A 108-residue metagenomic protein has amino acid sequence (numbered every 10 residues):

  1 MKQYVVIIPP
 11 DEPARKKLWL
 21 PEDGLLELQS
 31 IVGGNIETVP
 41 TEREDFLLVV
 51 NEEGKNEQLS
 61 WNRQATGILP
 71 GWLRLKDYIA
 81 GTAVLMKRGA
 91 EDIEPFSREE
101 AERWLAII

Functional and structural regions predicted by a protein language model:
M1-I108: Domain-length accessory/inserted modules outside core catalytic folds
